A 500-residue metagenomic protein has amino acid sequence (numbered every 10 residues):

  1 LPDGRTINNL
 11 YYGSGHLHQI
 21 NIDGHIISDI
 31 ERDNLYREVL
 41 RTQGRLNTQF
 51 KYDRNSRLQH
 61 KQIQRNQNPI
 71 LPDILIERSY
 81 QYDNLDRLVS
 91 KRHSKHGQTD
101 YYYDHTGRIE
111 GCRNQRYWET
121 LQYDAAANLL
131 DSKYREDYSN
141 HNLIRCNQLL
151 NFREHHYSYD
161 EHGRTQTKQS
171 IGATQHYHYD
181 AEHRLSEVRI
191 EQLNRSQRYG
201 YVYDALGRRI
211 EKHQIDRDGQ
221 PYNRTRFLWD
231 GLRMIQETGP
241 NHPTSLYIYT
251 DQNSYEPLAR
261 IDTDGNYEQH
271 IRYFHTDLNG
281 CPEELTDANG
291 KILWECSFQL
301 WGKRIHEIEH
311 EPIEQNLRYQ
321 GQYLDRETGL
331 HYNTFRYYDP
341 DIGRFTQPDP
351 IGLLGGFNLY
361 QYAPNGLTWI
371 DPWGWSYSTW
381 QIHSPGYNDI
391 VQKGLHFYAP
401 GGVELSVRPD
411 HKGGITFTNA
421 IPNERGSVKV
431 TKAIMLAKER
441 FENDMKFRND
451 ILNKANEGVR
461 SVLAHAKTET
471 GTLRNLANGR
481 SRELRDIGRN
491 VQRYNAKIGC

Functional and structural regions predicted by a protein language model:
L1-G13, H18-S28, L40-T48, H60-N68 (+12 more regions): Beta-turn initiation residues at beta-strand->coil junctions
T6-H16, I27-R37, T48-R57, P72-R87 (+11 more regions): Aromatic-rich beta-strand edge motifs centered on tyrosine
N68-I74, Q192-S196, R217-Y222, N241-H242 (+4 more regions): Short, solvent-exposed loop/turn segments that connect beta-strands within catalytic domains and beta-strand-rich
D131, R135-R145, R260, D264-T334 (+1 more regions): A motif-centric feature for acidic-aromatic and gly/ser/thr-rich catalytic loops and repeats
L185-E191, F345-P350: Blade-edge beta-strand/turn elements of extracellular beta-propeller and related beta-sheet repeat scaffolds
E284-L285, K303-I305, R336-T346, P350 (+1 more regions): Short, low-complexity export/processing leader segments characterized by acidic and small residues
S376-C500: Catalytic toxin/effector domains delivered as secreted proteins or via bacterial secretion systems
